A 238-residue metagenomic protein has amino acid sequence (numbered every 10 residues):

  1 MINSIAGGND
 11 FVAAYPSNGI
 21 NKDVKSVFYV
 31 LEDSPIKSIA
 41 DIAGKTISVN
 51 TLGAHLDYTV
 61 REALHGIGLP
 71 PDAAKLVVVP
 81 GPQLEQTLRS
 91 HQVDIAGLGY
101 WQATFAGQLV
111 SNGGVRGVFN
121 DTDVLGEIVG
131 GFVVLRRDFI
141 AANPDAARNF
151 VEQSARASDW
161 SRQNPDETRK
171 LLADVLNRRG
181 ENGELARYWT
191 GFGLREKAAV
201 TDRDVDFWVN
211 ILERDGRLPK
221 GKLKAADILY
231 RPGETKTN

Functional and structural regions predicted by a protein language model:
M1-P70, K75-P80, D94-Y100, D121 (+1 more regions): Short, glycine-/small- and polar/acidic-enriched structural segments that line small-molecule recognition paths
N9-D10, V93, V115, L218: Conserved hydrophobic residue
N18-N21, D123-G126, F192-D202: Short, solvent-exposed loop/beta-turn-alpha elements that line the ligand-binding surface or hinge of extracytoplasmic
G66-D72, V110-G113, G216-R217: Short helix-capping segments at alpha-helix termini
V77, P82-D174: Pocket-lining segment of extracytoplasmic ligand-binding domains
A141-P219: Secondary-structure end/capping motifs
L212-N238: Conserved C-terminal helix/tail region of periplasmic/extracytoplasmic solute-binding proteins
